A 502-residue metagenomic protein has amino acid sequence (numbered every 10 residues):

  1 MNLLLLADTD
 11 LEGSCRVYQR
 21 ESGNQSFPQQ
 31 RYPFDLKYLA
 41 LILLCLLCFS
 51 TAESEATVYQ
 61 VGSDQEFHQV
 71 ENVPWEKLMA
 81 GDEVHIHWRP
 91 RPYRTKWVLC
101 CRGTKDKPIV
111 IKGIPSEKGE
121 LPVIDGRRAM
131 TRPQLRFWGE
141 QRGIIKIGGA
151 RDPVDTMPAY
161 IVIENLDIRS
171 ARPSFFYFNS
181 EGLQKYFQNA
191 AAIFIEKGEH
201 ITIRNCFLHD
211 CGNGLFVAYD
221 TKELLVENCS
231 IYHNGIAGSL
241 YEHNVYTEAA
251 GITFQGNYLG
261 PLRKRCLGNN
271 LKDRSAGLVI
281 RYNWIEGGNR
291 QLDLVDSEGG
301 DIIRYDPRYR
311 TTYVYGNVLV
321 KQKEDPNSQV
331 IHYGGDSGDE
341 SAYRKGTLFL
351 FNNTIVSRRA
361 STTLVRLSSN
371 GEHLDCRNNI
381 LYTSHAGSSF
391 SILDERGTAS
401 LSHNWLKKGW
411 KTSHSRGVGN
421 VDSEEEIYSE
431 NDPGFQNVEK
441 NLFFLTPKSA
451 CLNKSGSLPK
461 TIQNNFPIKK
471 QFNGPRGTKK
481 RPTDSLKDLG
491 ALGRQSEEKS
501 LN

Functional and structural regions predicted by a protein language model:
L3, A7-Q25: Short, low-complexity, charge-dense intrinsically disordered segments
Q30-A40: Bacterial N-terminal signal peptides that target proteins for export
L39-C48: Bacterial N-terminal signal peptides
A56-Y93, W97, I144-R151, S449-A450 (+1 more regions): Acidic Gly/Asp/Thr-rich repetitive segments characteristic of extracellular carbohydrate-active and adhesion proteins
W75-M130, D155-L166: Beta-solenoid repeat scaffold
R89-P92, I114-K118, I168, G409-T412 (+2 more regions): Acidic glycine-/aspartate-rich tracts in secreted/extracellular proteins
Y93-V98, G119-A159, R169-L442, F472 (+1 more regions): Glycine- and acidic/polar-rich repeat regions and solenoidal domains
E424-N502: C-terminal accessory segments
